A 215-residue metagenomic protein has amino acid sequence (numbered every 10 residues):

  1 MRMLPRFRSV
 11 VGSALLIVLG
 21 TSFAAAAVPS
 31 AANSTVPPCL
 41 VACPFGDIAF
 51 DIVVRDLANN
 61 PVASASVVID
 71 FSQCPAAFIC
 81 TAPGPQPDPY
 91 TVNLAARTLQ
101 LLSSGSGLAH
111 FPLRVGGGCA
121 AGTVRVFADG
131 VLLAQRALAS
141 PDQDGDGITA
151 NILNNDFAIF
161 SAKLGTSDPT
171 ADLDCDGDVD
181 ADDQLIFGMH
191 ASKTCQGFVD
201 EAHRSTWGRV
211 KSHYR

Functional and structural regions predicted by a protein language model:
M1-F7: N-terminal secretory signal peptides that target proteins for export/translocation
V11-S22: Bacterial N-terminal signal peptides
S22-G147, A158-I159, D168: The feature marks long extracellular or luminal low-complexity segments
S34-V41, G197-D200, T206-G208: Extracellular Ser/Thr- and Pro-rich, acidic-biased low-complexity repeat/linker "stalks"
D146-S167, D176-Q196, R204-K211: Alpha-helical segments with a strong preference for the paired helices of cellulosomal dockerin domains
Y214-R215: Short, solvent-exposed mixed-charge patches
